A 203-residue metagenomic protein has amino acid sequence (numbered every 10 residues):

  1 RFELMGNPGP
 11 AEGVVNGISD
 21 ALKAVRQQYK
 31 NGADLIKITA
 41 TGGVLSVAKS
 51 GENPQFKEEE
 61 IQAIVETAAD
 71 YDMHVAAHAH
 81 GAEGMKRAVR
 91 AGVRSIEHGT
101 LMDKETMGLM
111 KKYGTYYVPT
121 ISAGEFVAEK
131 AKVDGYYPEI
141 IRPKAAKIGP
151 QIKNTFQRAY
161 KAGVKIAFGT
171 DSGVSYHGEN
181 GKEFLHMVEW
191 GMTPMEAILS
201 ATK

Functional and structural regions predicted by a protein language model:
R1-M73, T106-F126, K130-D134: Divalent-metal coordination cores built from histidine and acidic residues
A24, E83-G84, E105-T106, N154-T155: Short acidic active-site motifs
I36-I38, V75-A77, I96-E97, Y117-P119 (+1 more regions): Hydrophobic faces of well-ordered beta-strands that scaffold small-molecule active sites in alpha/beta enzyme cores
D70, H74, E139-I140, I148-K203: His/Asp/Glu-enriched, well-ordered alpha-helical/loop segment that forms or immediately abuts the divalent-metal
H80, S122, G173: Catalytic metal-binding/acid-base residues of hydrolase active sites
K86-T106, E183-I198: Structural recognition of alpha->loop->beta junctions
R90-S95, K111-Y116, G135-Y137, G163-K165 (+1 more regions): Glycine-enriched alpha-helix->loop->beta-strand junction motifs that scaffold or abut catalytic
